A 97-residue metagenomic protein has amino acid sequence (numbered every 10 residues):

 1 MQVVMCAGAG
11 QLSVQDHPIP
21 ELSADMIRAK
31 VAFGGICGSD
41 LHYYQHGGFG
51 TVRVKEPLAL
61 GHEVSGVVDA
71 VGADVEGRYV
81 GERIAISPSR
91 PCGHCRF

Functional and structural regions predicted by a protein language model:
M1-V4: Short structural boundary motif marking the start of a folded domain
A7: Residues at the C-termini of beta-strands that transition into short coil/loop
G10-V14, G38-S39: Short N-terminal binding/cap micro-motifs at the start of the first secondary-structure element
D16-P18: Generic structural detector for well-ordered beta-strands
P20-G34, G48-R96: Glycine-rich beta-strand-centered segment in the early N-terminal region that forms part of a ligand/cofactor-binding
S39-Q45: Cytochrome P450 core scaffold surrounding the K-helix E-X-X-R motif and the conserved "meander" helix-loop region
